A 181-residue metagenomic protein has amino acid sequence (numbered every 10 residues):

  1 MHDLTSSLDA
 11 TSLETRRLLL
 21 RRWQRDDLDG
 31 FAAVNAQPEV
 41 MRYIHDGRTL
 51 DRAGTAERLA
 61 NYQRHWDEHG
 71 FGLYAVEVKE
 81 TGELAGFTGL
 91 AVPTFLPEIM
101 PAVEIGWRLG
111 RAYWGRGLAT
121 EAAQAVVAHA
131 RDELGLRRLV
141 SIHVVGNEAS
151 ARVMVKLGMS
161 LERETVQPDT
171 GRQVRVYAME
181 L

Functional and structural regions predicted by a protein language model:
M1-Y43, L73-L181: Acyl-donor (CoA/ACP) binding surface of acyl/acetyltransferases
E39-N61, G72-Y74: Conserved GNAT-fold acetyl-CoA-binding loop/helix
H65-H69: Short loop/turn motifs at secondary-structure junctions and domain boundaries
